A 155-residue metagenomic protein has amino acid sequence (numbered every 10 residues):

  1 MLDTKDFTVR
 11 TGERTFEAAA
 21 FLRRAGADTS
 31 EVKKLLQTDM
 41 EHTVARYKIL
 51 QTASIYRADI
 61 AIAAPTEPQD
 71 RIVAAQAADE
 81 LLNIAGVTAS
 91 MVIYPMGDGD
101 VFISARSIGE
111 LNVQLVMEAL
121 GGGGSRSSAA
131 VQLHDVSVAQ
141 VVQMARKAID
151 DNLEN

Functional and structural regions predicted by a protein language model:
L2-N155: Hydrophobic helix-and-loop "lid/oligomerization" segment in the mid-to-C-terminal part of catalytic domains
